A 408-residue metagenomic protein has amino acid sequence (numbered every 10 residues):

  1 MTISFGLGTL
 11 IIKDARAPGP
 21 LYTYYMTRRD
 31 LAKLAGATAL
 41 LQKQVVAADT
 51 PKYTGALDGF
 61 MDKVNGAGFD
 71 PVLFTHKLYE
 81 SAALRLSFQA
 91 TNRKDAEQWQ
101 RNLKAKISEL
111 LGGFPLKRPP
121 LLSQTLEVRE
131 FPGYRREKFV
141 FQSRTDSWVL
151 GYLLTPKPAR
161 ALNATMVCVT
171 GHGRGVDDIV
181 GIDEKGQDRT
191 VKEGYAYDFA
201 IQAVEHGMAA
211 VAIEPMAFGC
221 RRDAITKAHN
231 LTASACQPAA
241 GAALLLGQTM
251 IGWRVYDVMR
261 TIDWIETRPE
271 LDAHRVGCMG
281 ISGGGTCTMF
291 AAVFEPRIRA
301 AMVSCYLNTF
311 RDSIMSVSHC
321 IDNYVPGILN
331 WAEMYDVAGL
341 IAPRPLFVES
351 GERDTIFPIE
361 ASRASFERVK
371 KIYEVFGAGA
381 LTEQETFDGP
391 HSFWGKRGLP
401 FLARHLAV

Functional and structural regions predicted by a protein language model:
M1-T27: N-terminal secretory signal peptides
D30-D49: N-terminal export signals
H76-T155: Non-catalytic accessory segments flanking enzyme active sites
S147-W148, K157-T165: Proline/glycine-enriched tight loop/beta-turn segments at coil->beta junctions that connect or precede beta-strands
C168-Y256, S313-M315: Cap/lid segment of the alpha/beta-hydrolase catalytic domain
P238, A242-L246, R260-T261, I298-G339 (+3 more regions): Mobile cap/lid helix-loop segments that gate and shape the active-site cleft of serine hydrolases
L271-G280: Alpha/beta-hydrolase fold nucleophile elbow
E367-R368, Y373-V408: C-terminal catalytic histidine-bearing segment of alpha/beta-hydrolase fold enzymes
